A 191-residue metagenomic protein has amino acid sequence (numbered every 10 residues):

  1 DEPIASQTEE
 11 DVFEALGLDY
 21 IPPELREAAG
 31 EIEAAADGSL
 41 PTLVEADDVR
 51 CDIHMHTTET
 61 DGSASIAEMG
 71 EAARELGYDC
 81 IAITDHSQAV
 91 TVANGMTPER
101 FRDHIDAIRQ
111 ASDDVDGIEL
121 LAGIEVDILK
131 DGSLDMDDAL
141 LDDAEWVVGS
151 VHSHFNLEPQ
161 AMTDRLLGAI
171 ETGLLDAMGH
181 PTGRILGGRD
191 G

Functional and structural regions predicted by a protein language model:
D1-V49, N94-G191: Extended substrate/RNA-proximal surfaces in nucleic-acid metabolism proteins
L43-E68, A72, G173, G191: C-terminal accessory/binding modules appended to enzymatic or scaffolding proteins
R50-S63, I83-A89, A177-G183: Histidine-centered catalytic micro-motifs
E59, Y78-C80, M136: Broad hydrophobic/π-residue packing in well-ordered secondary structure
A67-A82, D106-D114: Alpha-helical scaffold segments that flank or form the walls of functional sites
